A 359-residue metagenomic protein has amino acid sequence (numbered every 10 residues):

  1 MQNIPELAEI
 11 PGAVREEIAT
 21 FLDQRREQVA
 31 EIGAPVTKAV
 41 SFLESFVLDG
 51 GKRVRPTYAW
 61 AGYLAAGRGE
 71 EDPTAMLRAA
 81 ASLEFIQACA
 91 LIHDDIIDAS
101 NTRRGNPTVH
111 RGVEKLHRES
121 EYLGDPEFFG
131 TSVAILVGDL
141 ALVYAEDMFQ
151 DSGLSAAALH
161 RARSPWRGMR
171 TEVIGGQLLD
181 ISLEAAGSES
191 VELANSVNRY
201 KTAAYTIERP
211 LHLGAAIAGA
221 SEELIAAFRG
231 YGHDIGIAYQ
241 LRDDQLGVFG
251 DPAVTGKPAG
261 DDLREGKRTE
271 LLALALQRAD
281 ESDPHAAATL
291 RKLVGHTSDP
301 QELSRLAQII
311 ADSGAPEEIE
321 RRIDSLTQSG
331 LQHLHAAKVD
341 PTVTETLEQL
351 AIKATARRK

Functional and structural regions predicted by a protein language model:
M1-L83, A88, I92, I97-E127 (+5 more regions): Conserved N-terminal diphosphate/IPP-binding helix and adjacent helical/loop segment of trans-prenyltransferase domains
L64-A66, I92-Y122, E146, V173-V191 (+2 more regions): Acidic, Mg2+-coordinating active-site segments of isoprenoid diphosphate-utilizing enzymes
E71-I86, T131, L159-P165, L224-I235 (+1 more regions): Alpha-helical scaffolds flanking conserved acidic
E121, D125-L154: A glycine/threonine-rich phosphate-anchoring loop and its flanking beta-alpha core in nucleotide/phosphate-binding
G130-L136, E192-T202: A short glycine-threonine-serine/GTX helix/turn-capping micro-motif
F149-S164, A287-K292: Transmembrane helix-loop-helix
R161-G175: Conserved ATP-utilizing enzyme core subdomain
S304-K359: Short hairpin/turn module used for nucleic-acid contact or packing/dimerization
